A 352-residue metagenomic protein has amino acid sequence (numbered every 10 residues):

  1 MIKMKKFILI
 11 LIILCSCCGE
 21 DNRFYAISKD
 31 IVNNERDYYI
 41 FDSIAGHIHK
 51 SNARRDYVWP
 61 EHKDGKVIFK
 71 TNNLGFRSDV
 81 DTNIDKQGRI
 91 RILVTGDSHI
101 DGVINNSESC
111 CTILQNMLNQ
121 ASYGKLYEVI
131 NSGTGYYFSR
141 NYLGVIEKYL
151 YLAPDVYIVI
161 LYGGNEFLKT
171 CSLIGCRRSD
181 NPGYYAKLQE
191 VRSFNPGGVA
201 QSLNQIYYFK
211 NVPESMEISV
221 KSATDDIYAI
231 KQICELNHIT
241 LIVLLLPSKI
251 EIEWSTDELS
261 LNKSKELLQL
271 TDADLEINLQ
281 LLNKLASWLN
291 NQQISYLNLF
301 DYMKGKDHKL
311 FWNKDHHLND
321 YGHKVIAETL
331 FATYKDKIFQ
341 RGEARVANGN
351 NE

Functional and structural regions predicted by a protein language model:
F7-C15: Sec-dependent N-terminal signal peptides
L14-F24: Bacterial Sec-dependent signal peptides at the C-terminal "C-region" and cleavage site
N22-M117, A121-S122, M303-D307, E352: Membrane/wall-proximal cationic-aromatic binding patches
K70, D85, R91-L93, H99-E190: Conserved SGNH/GDSL esterase-like catalytic core that processes O-acyl groups on lipids and polysaccharides
S98-I104, N131-S132, M216-V220, T271-L275 (+1 more regions): Second-shell loop/turn segments in exported
S139, L143, V220, T224 (+1 more regions): Short, amphipathic alpha-helical "lid/cap" segments that border enzyme active or binding sites
Y162-A286, Y302-K309: Serine-dependent acyl-ester chemistry module
N313-E352: Histidine-centered active-site loop/cap adjacent to the catalytic His in serine esterases/O-acetyl transfer systems
